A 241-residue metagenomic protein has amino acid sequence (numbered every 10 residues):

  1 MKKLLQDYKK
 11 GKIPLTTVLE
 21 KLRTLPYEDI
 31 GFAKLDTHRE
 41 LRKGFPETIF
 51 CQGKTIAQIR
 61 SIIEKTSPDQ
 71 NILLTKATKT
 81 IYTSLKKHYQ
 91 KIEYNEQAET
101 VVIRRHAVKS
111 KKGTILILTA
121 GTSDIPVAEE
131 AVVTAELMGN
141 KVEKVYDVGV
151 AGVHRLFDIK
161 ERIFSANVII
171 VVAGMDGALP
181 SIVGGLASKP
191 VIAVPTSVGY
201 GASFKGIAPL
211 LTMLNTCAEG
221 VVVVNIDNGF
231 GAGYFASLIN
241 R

Functional and structural regions predicted by a protein language model:
M1-Y82, H88, I92: Long amphipathic alpha-helical segments
I59, D124-E129, V153, A173-I182 (+2 more regions): Short glycine/serine/threonine-rich phosphate/pyrophosphate-binding segments that cradle anionic phosphate groups
H88-Y89, L186-A187, C217-E219: Short, structured coil segments at secondary-structure junctions
T100-V102, K141-R162, I207-A208, V224-N225: Glycine-rich oxoanion-binding loops at beta->alpha junctions
K112-G152: Glycine-rich phosphate/diphosphate-binding loop of Rossmann-like nucleotide-binding domains
T119, S123, F164, V168 (+2 more regions): C-terminal binding/interaction regions
D158-P195: Glycine-rich phosphate-binding loop
